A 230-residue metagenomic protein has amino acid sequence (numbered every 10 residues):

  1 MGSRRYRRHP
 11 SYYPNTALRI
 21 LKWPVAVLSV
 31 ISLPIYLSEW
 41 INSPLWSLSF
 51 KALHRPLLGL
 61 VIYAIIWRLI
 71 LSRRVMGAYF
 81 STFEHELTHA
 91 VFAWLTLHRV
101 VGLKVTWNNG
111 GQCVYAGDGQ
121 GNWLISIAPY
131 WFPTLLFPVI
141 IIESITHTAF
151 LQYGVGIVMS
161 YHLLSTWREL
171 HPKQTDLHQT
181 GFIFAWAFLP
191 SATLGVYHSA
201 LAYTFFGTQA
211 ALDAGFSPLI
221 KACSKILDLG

Functional and structural regions predicted by a protein language model:
G2-L45, S49-A52, N108-G230: Metalloprotease/metallohydrolase-associated module, dominated by Zn2+-dependent proteases
S47-A64, L87: Loop-to-helix transition at the N-terminal end of transmembrane alpha-helices
I62-R73: Transmembrane alpha-helices and immediately adjacent membrane-cytoplasm interface residues in multi-pass integral
S72-M76, L97-V101, I145-T148, K173-L177: Transmembrane helix-loop junctions in multipass membrane proteins, especially transporters and channels
R73-M76, F80, Q209-A210: Juxtamembrane/interface segments at transmembrane-helix termini
A78-W94: Active-site recognition of the HExxH zinc-binding catalytic motif
F92-D118: Cytosolic, membrane-interface loops and tails of multi-pass inner-membrane proteins
